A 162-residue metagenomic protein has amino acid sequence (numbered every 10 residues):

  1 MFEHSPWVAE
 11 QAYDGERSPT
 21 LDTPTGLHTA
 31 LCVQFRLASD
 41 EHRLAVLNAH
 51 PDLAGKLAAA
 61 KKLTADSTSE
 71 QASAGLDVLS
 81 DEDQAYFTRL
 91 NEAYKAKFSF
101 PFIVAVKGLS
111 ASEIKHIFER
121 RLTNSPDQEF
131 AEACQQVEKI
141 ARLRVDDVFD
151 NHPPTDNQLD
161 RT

Functional and structural regions predicted by a protein language model:
F2: N-terminal nucleotide/polyanion-binding subdomain common to many enzyme families
S5-P6, F102: Residue-level signal for inorganic ion chemistry
P6-V8, E16-T20, S110-I114: Short helix-capping/linker segments at secondary-structure and domain boundaries
P6-W7, S67-E70, K97, S112: A generic alpha-helix surface/boundary motif
E10-L90, I140-T162: Aromatic-anchored, charged helix-turn/loop surface patch used as a conserved interaction hotspot
L79, D83-N151: C-terminal non-catalytic interaction appendages of large macromolecular assemblies
